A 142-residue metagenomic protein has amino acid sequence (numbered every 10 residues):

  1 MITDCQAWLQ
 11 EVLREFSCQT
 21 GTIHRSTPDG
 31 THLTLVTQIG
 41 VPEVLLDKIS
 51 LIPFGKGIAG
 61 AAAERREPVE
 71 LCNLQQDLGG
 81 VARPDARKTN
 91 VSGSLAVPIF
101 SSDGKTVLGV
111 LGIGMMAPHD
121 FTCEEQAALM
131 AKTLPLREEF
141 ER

Functional and structural regions predicted by a protein language model:
T3-I23, I58: Amphipathic alpha-helical coiled-coil segments that mediate homodimerization and allosteric signal transmission
E11, T22-L46: GAF sensory/regulatory domain recognition with acknowledged cross-activation on helical regulatory dimers
T20, A96, V110: Short hydrophobic/aromatic beta-strand element in the GNAT-like acyltransferase core that lines or flanks the acyl-donor
S26, V44-D77: Regulatory sensory and allosteric helical modules in signal-transduction proteins and certain transcription factors
P42-L45, C72-G93, M115: Signal-transducing coupling segments at domain and membrane junctions
G93-S102: A short, aliphatic-rich beta-strand micro-motif
K105-M115: Sensory beta-strand/linker motifs that couple input domains to effectors
G114-K132, E139-R142: Regulatory loop-to-helix N-cap segments in sensory/regulatory domains that couple ligand/signal detection
